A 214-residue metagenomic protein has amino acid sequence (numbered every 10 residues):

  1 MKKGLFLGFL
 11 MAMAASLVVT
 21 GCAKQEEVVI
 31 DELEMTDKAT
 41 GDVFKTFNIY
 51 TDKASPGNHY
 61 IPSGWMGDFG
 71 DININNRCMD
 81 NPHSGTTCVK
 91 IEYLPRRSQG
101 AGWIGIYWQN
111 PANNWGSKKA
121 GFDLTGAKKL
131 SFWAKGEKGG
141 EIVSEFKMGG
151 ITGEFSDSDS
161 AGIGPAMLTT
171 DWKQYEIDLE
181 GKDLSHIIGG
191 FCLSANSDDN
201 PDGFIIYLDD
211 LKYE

Functional and structural regions predicted by a protein language model:
M1-T20: Sec-dependent bacterial lipoprotein signal peptides
C22-E214: Beta-rich carbohydrate-recognition modules and glycan-binding surfaces
